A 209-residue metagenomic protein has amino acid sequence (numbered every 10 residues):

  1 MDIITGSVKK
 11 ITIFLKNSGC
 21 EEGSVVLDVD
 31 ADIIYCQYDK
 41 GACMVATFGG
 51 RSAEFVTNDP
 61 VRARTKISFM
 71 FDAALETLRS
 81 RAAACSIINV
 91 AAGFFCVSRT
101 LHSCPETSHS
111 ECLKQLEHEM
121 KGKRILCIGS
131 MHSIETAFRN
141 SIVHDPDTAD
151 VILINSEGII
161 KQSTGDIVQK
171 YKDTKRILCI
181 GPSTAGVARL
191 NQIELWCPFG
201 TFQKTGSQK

Functional and structural regions predicted by a protein language model:
M1-K123, T136-A137: Electropositive, gly/pro-rich neighborhoods at or near active sites that engage anionic ligands
K123-M131: Conserved class I S-adenosyl-L-methionine
L126-C127, V151-N155, L178: Structural motif
M131-S133, L153, E157-K161: Short acidic, S/G/P-rich loop/turn micro-motifs used as interaction or catalytic elements
A137-F138, S163-Y171: A short acidic, amphipathic alpha-helical/loop segment
R139-A149: Short acidic low-complexity segments
D150-V151, E194: Conserved acidic residues
V168-Q169, K175-K209: C-terminal functional extensions of proteins
